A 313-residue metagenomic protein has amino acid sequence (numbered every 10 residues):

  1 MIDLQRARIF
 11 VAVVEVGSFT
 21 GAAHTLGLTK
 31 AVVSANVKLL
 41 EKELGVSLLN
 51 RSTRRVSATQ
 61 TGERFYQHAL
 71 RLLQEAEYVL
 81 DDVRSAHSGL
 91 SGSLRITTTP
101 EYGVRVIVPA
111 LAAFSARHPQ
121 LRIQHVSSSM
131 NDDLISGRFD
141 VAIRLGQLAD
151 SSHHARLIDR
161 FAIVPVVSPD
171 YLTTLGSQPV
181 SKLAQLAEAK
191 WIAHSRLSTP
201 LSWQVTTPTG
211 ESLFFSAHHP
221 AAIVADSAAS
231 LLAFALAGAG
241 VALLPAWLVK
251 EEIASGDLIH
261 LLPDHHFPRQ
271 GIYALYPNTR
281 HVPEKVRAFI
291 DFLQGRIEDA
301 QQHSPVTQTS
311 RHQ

Functional and structural regions predicted by a protein language model:
A12-G27: Short helix-boundary/capping micro-motifs
A22, L40-E41: Conserved amphipathic alpha-helical core elements
A35-L39, A110: Residues within the DNA-recognition helix of helix-turn-helix
E41-A58, L258: A short LG(V/I)-centered, amphipathic sequence patch enriched for acidic residue(s) preceding the LG motif
T53-V56, E63, Q74-T97: Short helix-loop hinge/linker segments at domain boundaries
S91-H154, V306-Q313: Central regulatory/effector-binding core of bacterial HTH transcription factors
D132-S136, L148-I272, D299-Q313: C-terminal regulatory
